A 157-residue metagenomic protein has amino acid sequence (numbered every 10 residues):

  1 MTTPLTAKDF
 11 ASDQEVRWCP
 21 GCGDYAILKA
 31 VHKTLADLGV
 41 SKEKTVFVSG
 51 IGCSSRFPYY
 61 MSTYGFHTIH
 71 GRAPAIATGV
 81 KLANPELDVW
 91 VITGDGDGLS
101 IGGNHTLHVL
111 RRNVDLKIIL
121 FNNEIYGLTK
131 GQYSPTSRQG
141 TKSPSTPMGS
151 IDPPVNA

Functional and structural regions predicted by a protein language model:
P4, K8-I69: Active-site diphosphate/adenylate-binding microenvironment
S12, P20-G21, Y59-T63, T68-G71 (+4 more regions): Generic structural "secondary-structure junction" signal
R17-G21, I92-G96, K142-P153: Flexible, glycine/proline-enriched loop segments at strand-loop-helix junctions that form or flank small-ligand binding
G23, I27, R72-I76, N156-A157: Catalytic-loop motifs flanking and including active-site residues across diverse enzymes
T34-D37, Y64, P85, H108-V109 (+2 more regions): Hydrophobic alpha-helical segments
C53-G127: Thiamine diphosphate
H105, R111-A157: Phosphate/pyrophosphate-binding betaalpha-module
